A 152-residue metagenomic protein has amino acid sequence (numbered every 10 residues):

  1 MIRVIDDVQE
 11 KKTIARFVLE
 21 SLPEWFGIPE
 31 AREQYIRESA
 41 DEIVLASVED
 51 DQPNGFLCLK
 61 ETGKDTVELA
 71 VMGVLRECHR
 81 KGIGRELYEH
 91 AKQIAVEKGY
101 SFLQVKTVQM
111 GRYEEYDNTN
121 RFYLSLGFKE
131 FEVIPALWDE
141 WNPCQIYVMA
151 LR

Functional and structural regions predicted by a protein language model:
M1-P29, V48: Short amphipathic alpha-helix that is part of the acyltransferase structural core
E42, N142-I146: Short hydrophobic/aromatic beta-strand or adjacent loop that forms the aromatic wall/cage of a ligand/substrate-binding
A46, Q52-K60, T66-G73: Conserved beta-strand in the GNAT
D65-R76, R80, Q104-K106: Conserved acetyl-CoA binding element of GNAT-fold acetyltransferases
R80-E97, N118-R121, S125: Conserved acetyl-CoA-binding loop-helix of GNAT-fold acetyltransferases
A95-E114: Conserved GNAT acetyl-CoA-binding A-motif
E114-T119, V133-P143: Short glycine/proline-centered loop/turn elements that form peptide/ligand docking sites
